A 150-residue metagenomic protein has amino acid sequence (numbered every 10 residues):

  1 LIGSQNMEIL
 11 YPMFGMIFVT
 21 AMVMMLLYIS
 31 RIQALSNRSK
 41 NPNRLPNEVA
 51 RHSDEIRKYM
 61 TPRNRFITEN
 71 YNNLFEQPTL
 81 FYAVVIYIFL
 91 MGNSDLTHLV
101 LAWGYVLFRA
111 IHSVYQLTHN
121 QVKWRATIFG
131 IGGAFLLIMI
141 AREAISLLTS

Functional and structural regions predicted by a protein language model:
L1-N6: Short, Lys/Arg-enriched N-terminal segments with co-localized hydrophobic residues within the first ~10-30 amino acids
M7-A50: N-terminal signal-anchor transmembrane alpha helix
V19-L27, L80, H112, L136: Alpha-helical transmembrane segments of multipass membrane proteins
V49-Y71: Short membrane-interface loop/juxtamembrane segments of multi-pass integral membrane proteins
P62, N72-Y87: Core segments of transmembrane alpha-helices that mediate helix-helix packing or line hydrophobic substrate/ligand
A83-Y105: Short alpha-helical packing/oligomerization segments
I111-F135: Interfacial loop-to-transmembrane junctions
M139-S150: Juxtamembrane boundary at the C-terminal end of a transmembrane helix
